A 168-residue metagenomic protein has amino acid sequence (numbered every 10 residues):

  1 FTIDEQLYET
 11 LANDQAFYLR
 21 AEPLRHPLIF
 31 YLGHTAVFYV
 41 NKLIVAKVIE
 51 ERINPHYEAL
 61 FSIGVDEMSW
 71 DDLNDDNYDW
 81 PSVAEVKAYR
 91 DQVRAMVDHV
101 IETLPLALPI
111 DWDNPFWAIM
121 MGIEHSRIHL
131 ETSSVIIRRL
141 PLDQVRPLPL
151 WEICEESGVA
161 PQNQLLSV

Functional and structural regions predicted by a protein language model:
E9, Q15-S69, L106-L166: Short, contiguous alpha-helical
I63-L108, W117-M121: Acidic/histidine-rich alpha-helical segments that form the ligand environment of transition-metal centers
